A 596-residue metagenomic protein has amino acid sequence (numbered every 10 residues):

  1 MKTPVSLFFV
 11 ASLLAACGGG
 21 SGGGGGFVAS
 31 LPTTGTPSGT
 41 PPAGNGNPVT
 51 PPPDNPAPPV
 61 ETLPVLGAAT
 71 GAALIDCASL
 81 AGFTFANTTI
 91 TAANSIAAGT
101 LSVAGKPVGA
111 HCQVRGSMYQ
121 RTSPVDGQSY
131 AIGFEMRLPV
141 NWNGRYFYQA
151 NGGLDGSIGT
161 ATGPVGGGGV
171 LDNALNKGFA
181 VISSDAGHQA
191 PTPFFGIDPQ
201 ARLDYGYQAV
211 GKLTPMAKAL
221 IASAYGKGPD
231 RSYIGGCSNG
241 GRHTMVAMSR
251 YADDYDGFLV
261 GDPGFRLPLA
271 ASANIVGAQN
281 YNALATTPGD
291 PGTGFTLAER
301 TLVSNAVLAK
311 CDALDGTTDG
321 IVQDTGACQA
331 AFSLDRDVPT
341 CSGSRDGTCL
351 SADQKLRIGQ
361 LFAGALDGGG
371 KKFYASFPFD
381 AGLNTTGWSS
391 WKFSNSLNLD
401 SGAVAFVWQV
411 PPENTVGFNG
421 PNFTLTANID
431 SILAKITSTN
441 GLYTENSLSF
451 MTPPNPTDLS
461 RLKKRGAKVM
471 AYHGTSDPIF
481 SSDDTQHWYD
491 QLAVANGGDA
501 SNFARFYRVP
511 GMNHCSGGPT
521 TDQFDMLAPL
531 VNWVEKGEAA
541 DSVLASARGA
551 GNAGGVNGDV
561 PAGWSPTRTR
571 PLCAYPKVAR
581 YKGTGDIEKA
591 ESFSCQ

Functional and structural regions predicted by a protein language model:
L14-V60: Bacterial Sec-dependent N-terminal signal peptides
A43-R145, I158-A161, G168-G169, S304 (+4 more regions): Catalytic-loop region of hydrolases
P124-S129, I158-P164, T192-Q200, M245-R250 (+7 more regions): Short, solvent-exposed loop/turn and secondary-structure capping segments
N143, N151-G226, S272-A273, P421-M451 (+1 more regions): Cap/lid segment of the alpha/beta-hydrolase catalytic domain
G235-G240, T244, D477: Gly/Ala-rich beta-loop-alpha elbow adjacent to hydrolase catalytic centers
V246-M248, D253-G368, R508: A catalytic-pocket lid/entrance helix-loop region that shapes and gates access to the active site across common
M470-H473: Short beta-strand/loop motif that positions the catalytic acidic residue of the alpha/beta-hydrolase fold
F503-G517, R548-A553: Histidine-bearing beta->alpha loop at or near hydrolase active sites
